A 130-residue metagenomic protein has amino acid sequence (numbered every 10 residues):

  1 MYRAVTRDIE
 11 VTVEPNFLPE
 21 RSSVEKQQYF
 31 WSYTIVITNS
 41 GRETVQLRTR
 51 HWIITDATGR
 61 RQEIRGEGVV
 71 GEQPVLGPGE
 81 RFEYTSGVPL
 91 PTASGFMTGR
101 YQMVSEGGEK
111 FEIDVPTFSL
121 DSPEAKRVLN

Functional and structural regions predicted by a protein language model:
M1-Q27: Low-complexity, acidic Ser/Thr/Pro/Gly-rich terminal tails and inter-domain linkers that flank the onset of structured
D8, R42, G59, G108-K110: Detector for glycine-centered tight turns/loop "hinges" at secondary-structure junctions
S23, E43-T44, P91-G95: Short glycine/serine/proline-enriched coil/turn segments at secondary-structure junctions
Q28-T34, M97: Short, solvent-exposed loop/turn segments enriched in Ser/Thr/Gly
I37-G41: Asparagine-centered strand-capping/turn motif at beta-strand->loop junctions
E43-Q62, M103: Short acidic, flexible loop segments centered on an aromatic residue
Q62-S94: Intrinsically disordered, low-complexity Pro/Gly/Ser/Thr-rich segments with frequent PxxP/GP/PP motifs and embedded
P89-N130: Terminal connector regions
